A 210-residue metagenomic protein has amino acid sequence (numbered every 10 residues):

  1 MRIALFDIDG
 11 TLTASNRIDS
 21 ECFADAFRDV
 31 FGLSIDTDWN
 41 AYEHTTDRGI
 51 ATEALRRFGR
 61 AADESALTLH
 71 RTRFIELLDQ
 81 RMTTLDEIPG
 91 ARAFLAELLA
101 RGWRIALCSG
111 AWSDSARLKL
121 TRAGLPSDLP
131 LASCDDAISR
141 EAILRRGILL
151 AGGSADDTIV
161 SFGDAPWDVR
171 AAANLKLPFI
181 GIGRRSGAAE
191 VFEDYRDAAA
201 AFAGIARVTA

Functional and structural regions predicted by a protein language model:
M1-E43, R57: Active-site neighborhood of HAD-like aspartate-dependent phosphohydrolases
R2, A61-S65, A96, D114 (+1 more regions): Asp-based, Mg2+/Mn2+-dependent phosphohydrolase catalytic module
L5, E64, E76-L107, R117: Short, acidic loop-to-helix structural element flanking the phosphoryl-transfer center in phosphate-processing enzymes
S20-A24, D47-R48, T52, R71 (+5 more regions): An amphipathic alpha-helix signature
L33, R60, W103, L177: Short glycine/serine/threonine/alanine-rich loop segments
A66-H70: Extended, well-ordered alpha-helical scaffold segments
S109-A111: Conserved phosphate-coupling serine/threonine residues in phosphotransfer and NTP-handling enzymes
